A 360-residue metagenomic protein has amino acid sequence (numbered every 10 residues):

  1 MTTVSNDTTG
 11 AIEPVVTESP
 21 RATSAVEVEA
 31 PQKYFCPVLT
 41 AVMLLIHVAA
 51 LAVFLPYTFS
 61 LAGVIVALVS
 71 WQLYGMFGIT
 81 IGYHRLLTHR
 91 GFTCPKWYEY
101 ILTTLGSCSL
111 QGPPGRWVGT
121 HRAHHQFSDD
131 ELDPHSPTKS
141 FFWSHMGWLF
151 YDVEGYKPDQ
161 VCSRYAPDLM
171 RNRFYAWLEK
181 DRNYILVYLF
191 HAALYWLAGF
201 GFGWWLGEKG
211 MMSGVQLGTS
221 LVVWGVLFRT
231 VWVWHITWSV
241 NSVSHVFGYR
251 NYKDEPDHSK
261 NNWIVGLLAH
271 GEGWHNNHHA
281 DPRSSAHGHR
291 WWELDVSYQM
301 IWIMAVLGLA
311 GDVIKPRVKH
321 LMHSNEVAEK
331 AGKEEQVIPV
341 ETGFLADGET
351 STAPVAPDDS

Functional and structural regions predicted by a protein language model:
M1-W238, S284-S360: Non-catalytic, topology-defining segments of multipass membrane proteins
A166-F174, G214, Y249-W274, A280-D281: Active-site-proximal inter-transmembrane loops
V240-S242: P-loop NTPase switch/communication element
H245: Metallocofactor- and cofactor-centric catalytic cores in central/energy metabolism, strongly enriched
